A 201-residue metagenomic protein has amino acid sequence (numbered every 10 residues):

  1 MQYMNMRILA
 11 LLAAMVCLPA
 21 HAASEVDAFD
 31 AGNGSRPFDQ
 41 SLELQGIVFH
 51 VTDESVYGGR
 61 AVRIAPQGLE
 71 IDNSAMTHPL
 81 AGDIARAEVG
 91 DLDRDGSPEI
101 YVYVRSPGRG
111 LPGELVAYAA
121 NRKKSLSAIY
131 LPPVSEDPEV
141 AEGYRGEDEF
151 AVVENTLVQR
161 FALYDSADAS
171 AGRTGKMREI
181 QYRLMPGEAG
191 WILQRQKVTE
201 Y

Functional and structural regions predicted by a protein language model:
N5-R7, P19-I47, E54-V56, P138-Y201: Acidic, small-residue rich beta-repeat scaffolds with periodic aromatic anchors
I8-V16: Sec-dependent N-terminal signal peptides
V26-D27, I47-H50, S55-A81, A128-E139 (+1 more regions): Blade-edge motifs of beta-propeller repeat domains
T52-D53, V102-R105, F161: Recurrent small/Gly-Pro-centered beta-turn motifs in extracellular repeat architectures
R60, R109-A117, D168-G172, R178: Structural motif
E88-L92: Calcium-binding motifs, dominated by EF-hand helix-loop-helix domains
D95: Acidic carboxylate motifs that coordinate Ca2+ or other divalent cations, activating on Asp/Glu
E99-V104, G108-E139: Long, charged/polar, surface-exposed segments that mediate recognition or autoinhibition
